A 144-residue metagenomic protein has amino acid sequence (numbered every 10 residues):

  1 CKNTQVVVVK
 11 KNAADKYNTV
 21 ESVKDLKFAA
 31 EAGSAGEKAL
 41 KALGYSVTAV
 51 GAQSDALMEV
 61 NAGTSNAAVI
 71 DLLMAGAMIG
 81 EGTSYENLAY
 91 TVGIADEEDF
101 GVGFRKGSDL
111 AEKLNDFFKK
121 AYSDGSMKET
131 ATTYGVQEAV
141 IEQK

Functional and structural regions predicted by a protein language model:
C1-V9, L72, G76, G80-K119 (+1 more regions): Periplasmic-binding protein-like
V7, V23, L40, V60 (+4 more regions): Residue-level signal for nonpolar/aromatic packing positions in well-ordered secondary structure
V9-K27: Flexible hinge/capping segments at coil-to-helix
D15, A32-S34, T48-A62, E98: Short helix-initiation/N-cap motifs at beta->coil->alpha
E21-K24, K41-L43, S54-M74, E81: Short helices/loops that flank or line small-molecule/ion binding pockets
F28-L43: Secondary-structure junction motif
A29-G33, A49-Q53, A68, G107-A111 (+1 more regions): Solvent-exposed, acidic/flexible segments
G36, F118-Y134: Periplasmic-binding protein-like
